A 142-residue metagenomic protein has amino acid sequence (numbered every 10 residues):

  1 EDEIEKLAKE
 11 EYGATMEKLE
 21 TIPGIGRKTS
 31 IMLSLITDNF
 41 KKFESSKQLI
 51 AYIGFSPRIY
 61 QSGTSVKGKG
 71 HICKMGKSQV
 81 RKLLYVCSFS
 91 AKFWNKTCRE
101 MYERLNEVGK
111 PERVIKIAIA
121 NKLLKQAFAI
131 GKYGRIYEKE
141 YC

Functional and structural regions predicted by a protein language model:
E1-C142: A detector of single, family-specific signature residues that are central to catalytic or substrate-handling motifs
